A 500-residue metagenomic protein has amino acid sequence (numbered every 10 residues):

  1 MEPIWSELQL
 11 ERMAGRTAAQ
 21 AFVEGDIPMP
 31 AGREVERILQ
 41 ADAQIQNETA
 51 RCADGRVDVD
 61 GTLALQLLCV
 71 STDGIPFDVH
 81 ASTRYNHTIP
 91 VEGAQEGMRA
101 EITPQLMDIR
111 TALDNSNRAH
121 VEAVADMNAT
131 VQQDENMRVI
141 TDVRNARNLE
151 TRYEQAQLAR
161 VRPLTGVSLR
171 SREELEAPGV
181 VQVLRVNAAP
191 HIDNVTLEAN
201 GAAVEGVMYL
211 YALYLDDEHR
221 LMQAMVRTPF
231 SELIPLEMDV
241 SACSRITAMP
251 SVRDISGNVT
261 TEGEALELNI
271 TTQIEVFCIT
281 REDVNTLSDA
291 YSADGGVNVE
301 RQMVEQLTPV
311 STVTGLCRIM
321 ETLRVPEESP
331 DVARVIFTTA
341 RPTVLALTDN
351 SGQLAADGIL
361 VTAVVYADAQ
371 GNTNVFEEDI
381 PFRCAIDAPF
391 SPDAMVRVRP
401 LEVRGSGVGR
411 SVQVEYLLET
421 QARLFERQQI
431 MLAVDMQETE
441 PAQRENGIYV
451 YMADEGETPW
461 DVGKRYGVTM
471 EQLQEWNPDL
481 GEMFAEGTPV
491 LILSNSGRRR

Functional and structural regions predicted by a protein language model:
M1-E445: Membrane-lipid interaction segments
E438-E475, L480-R500: Primarily a LysM-type cell-wall glycan-binding module
